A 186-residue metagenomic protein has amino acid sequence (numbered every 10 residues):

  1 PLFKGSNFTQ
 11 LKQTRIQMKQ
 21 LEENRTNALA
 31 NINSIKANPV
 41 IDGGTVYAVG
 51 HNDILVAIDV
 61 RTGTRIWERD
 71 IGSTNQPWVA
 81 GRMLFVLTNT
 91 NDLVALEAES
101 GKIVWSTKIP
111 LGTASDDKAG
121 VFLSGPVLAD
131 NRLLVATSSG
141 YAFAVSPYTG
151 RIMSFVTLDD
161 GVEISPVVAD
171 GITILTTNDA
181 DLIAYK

Functional and structural regions predicted by a protein language model:
P1, V56, V94, F143-A144 (+1 more regions): WD40 beta-propeller blade core
G5-I41, H51, T64-G81, S106-V127 (+1 more regions): Extracytoplasmic beta-rich repeat domains
F8, D59-T62, E97-S100, S146-G150 (+1 more regions): Short loop/turn segments that connect beta-strands within beta-propeller blades
S34, G50-H51, T88-N89, T137-S138 (+1 more regions): Structural signature of WD-repeat beta-propellers
Y47, D92, S100-S106, D117 (+1 more regions): Short loop/turn and low-complexity linker motifs enriched in small/turn-promoting residues
F122-P147: C-terminal hydrophobic structural anchor segments that stabilize assembly/packing rather than catalytic chemistry
T137, P147-K186: Hydrophilic extracytoplasmic domains
